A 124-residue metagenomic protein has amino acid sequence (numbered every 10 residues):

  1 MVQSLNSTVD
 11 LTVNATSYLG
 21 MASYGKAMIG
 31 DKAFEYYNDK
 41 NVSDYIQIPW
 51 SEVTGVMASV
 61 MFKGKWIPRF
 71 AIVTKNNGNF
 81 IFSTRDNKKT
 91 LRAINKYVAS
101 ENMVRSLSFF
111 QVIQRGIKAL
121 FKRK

Functional and structural regions predicted by a protein language model:
M1-I29, I46, E101-K124: Anionic N-terminal interaction surfaces
V2-S4, K65, K75: A generic structural signal for short, non-catalytic loop/turn and secondary-structure boundary residues
T16, V60, N79-F80, L120: Alpha-helix boundary/capping detector
S17-K26, G30-R69: Phosphoinositide-binding peripheral membrane targeting modules
G55-M57, K88-E101: Short, surface-exposed linear segments at secondary-structure transitions and domain or protein termini
M61-R69, K96-V112: Short, surface-exposed secondary-structure junctions/capping segments
I72-A93: Canonical phosphoinositide-binding patch of PH/PH-like domains
